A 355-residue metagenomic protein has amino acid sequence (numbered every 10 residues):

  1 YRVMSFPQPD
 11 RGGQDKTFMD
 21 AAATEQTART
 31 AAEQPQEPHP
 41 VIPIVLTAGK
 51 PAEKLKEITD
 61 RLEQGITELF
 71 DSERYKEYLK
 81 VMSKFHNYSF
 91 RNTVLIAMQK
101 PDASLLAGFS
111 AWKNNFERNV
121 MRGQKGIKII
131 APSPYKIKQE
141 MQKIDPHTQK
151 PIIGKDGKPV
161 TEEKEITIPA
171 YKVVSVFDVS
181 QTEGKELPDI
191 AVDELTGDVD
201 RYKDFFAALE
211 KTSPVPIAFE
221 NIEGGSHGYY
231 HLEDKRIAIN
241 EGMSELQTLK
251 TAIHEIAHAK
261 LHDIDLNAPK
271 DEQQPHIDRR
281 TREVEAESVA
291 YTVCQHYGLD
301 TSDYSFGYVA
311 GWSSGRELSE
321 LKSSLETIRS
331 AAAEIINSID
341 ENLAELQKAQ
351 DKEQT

Functional and structural regions predicted by a protein language model:
Y1-T355: N-terminal accessory/interface modules of nucleic-acid-binding and processing proteins
